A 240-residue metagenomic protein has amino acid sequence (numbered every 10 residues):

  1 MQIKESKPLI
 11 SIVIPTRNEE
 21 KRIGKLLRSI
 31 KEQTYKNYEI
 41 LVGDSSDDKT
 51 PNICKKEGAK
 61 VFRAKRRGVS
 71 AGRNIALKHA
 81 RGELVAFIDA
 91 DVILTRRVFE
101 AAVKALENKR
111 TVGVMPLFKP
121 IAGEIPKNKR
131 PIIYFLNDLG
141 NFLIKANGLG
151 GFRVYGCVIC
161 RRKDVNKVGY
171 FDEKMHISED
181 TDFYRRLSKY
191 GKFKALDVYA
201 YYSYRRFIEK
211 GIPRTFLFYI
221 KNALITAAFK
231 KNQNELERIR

Functional and structural regions predicted by a protein language model:
M1-S29: N-proximal low-complexity "stem/linker" segments adjacent to membrane-targeting elements
R28-N37: Short, acidic, metal-binding catalytic loop of nucleotide-sugar glycosyltransferases
S29, V42-P51, V92: A conserved acidic beta->alpha catalytic loop
K49, A90-K104, R185: Acidic donor-binding/catalytic loop of UDP-sugar-dependent glycosyltransferases, especially processive GT2
A64-A80: Glycine-rich, basic loop-to-helix element that forms the pyrophosphate-binding segment of sugar-nucleotide handling
V85: Short aromatic/hydrophobic "clamp" motif used to bind/position activated sugar donors
R97-N128: Conserved donor NDP-sugar-binding/catalytic core segment of glycosyltransferases
P120-K127, N141-C160: A recurrent flexible, glycine/aromatic-enriched loop bordering the glycosyltransferase active site that acts as
